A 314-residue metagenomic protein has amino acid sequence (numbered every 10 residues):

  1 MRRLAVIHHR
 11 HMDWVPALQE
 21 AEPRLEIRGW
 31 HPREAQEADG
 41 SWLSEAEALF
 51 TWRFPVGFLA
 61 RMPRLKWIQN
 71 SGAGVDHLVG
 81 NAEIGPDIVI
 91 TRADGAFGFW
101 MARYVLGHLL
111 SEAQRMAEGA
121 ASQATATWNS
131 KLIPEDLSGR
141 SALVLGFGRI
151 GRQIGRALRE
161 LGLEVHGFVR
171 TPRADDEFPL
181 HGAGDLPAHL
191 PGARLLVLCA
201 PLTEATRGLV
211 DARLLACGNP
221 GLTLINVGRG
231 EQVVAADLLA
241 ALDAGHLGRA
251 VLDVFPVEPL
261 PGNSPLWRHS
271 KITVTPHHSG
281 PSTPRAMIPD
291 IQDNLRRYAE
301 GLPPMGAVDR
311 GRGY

Functional and structural regions predicted by a protein language model:
M1-V89, D211: An N-terminal-biased, well-structured beta-alpha scaffold segment characteristic of Rossmann-like dinucleotide-binding
L25, I88, F178, L222 (+1 more regions): Short, conserved active-site loop motifs that form the nucleotide-linked donor/cofactor pocket
F54-L59, D76-H77, E204-T206, Q232-V233 (+2 more regions): Short glycine-rich, flexible loops that bind phosphorylated cofactors or substrates
P86-S141: Phosphate-binding beta-alpha-beta segment of Rossmann-like dinucleotide-binding domains, i.e., the NAD(P)
T91-Y104, E118, E258-Y314: C-terminal helix-to-coil terminal segments
D94, E135-R159: Glycine-rich adenosine-cofactor-binding loop
E160-D176: NAD(P)-binding Rossmann-fold cofactor-contacting core
T171-P265: Rossmann-like adenosine-cofactor binding region
